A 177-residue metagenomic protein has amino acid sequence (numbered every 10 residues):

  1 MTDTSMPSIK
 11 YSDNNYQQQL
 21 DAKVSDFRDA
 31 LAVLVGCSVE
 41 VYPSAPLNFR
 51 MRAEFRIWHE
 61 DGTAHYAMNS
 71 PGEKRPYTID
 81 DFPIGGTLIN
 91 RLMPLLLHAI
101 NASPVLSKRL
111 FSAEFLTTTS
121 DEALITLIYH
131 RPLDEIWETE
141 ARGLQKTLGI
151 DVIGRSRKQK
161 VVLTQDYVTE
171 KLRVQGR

Functional and structural regions predicted by a protein language model:
M1-R177: Accessory RNA-recognition modules of RNA-modification enzymes
